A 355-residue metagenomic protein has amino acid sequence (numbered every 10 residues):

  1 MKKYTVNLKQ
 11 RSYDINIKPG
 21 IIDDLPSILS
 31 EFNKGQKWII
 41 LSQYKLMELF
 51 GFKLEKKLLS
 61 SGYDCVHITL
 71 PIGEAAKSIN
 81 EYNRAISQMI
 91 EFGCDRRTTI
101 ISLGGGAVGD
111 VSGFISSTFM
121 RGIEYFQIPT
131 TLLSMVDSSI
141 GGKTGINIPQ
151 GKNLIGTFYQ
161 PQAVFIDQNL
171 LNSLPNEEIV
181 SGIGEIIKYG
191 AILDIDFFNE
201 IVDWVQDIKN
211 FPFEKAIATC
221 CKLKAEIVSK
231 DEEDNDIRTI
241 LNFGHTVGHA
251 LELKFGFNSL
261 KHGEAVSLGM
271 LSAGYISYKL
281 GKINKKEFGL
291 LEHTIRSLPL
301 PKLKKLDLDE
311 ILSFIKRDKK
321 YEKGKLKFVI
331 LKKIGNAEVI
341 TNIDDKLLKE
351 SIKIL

Functional and structural regions predicted by a protein language model:
M1-T98: ATP/NTP phosphate-donor binding region
K2, G184, K282-L355: C-terminal charged capping/lid subdomain of soluble metabolic enzymes
R11, N16, F114-W204: A glycine/threonine-rich phosphate-anchoring loop and its flanking beta-alpha core in nucleotide/phosphate-binding
I72-G73, L103-G105, F243-G244: Glycine-rich beta-strand-to-loop/alpha-helix junction loops that act as flexible
I86-L103, S112-Q127: Non-catalytic interfacial helical region
A107-F114, M135, A250: Short glycine/serine/threonine-rich phosphate/pyrophosphate-binding segments that cradle anionic phosphate groups
N199, D203-D309: Active-site segments that bind and position negatively charged phosphate/pyrophosphate groups
